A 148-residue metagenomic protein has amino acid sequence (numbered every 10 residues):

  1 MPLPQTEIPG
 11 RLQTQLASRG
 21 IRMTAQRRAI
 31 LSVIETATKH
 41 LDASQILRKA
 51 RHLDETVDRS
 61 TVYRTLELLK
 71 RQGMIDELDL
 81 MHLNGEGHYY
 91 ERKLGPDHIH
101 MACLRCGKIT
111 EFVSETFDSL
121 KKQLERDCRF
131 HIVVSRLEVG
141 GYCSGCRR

Functional and structural regions predicted by a protein language model:
E7-G20: Short, Lys/Arg-enriched N-terminal segment that forms or immediately precedes the first helix of a structured domain
R28-V33: Pre-recognition alpha-helix immediately N-terminal to the DNA-recognition helix within helix-turn-helix or winged-helix
T36-D42: Short capping segments at the starts of secondary-structure elements
A43-E55: DNA-recognition alpha helix
V62-Q72: Basic amphipathic alpha-helical segments that dock to polyanions
K70-R148: Non-DNA-binding regulatory cores of transcription-related proteins, predominantly C-terminal effector-binding
